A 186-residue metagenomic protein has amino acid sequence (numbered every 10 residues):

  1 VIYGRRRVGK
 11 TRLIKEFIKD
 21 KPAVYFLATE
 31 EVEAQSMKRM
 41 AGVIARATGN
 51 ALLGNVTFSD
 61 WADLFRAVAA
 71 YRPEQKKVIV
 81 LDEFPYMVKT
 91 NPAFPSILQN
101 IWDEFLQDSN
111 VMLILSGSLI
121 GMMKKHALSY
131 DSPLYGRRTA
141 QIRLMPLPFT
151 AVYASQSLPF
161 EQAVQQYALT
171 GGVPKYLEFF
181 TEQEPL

Functional and structural regions predicted by a protein language model:
V1-L186: Phosphate-binding site recognition
